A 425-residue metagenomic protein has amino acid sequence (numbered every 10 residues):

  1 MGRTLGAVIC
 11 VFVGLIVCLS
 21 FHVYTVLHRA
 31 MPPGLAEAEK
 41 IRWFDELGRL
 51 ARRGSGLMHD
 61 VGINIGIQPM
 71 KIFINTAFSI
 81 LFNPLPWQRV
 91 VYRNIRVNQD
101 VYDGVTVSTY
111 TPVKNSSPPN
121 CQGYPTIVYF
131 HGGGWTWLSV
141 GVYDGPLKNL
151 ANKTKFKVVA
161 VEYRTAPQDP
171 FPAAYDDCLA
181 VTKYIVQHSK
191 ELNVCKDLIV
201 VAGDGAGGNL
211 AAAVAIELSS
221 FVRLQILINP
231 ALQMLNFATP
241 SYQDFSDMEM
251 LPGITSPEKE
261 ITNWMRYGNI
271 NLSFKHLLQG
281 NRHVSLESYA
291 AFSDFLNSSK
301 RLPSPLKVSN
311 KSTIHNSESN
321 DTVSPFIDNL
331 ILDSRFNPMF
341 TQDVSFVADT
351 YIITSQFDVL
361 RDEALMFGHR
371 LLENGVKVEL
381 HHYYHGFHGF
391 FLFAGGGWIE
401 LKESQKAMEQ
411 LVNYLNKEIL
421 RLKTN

Functional and structural regions predicted by a protein language model:
L5-I41, D45-A51, L57-G62, R89 (+1 more regions): Alpha/beta-hydrolase superfamily serine-hydrolase fold, recognizing
L57-M70, S79: Chromatin/DNA-recognition segments of nuclear transcriptional regulators
F73-N98: N-terminal Rossmann-like dinucleotide/flavin-binding domain of flavoprotein oxidoreductases that bind FAD/FMN
